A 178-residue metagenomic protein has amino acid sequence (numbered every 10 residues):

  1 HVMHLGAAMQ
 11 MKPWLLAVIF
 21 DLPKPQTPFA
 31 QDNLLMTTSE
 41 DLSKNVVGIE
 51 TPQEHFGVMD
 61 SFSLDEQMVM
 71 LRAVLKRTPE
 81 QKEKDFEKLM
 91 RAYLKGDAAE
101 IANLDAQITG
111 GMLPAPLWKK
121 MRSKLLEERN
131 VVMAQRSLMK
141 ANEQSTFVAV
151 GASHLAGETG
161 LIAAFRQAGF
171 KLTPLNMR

Functional and structural regions predicted by a protein language model:
H1-M121, L125: Structured, acidic catalytic/metal-binding patches in enzyme active sites
K119-R178: C-terminal soluble interaction/assembly domains
